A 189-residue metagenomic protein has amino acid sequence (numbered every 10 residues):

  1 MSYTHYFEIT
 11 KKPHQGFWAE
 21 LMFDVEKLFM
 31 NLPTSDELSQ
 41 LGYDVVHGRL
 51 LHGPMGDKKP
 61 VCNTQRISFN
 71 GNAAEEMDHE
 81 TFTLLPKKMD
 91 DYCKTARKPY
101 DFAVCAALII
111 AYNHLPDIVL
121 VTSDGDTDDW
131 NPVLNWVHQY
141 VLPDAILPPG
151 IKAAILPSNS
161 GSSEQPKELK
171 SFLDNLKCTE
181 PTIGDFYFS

Functional and structural regions predicted by a protein language model:
M1-E180, D185-F188: Acidic (Asp/Glu-rich) sequence patches and key acidic residues that form negatively charged surfaces used
